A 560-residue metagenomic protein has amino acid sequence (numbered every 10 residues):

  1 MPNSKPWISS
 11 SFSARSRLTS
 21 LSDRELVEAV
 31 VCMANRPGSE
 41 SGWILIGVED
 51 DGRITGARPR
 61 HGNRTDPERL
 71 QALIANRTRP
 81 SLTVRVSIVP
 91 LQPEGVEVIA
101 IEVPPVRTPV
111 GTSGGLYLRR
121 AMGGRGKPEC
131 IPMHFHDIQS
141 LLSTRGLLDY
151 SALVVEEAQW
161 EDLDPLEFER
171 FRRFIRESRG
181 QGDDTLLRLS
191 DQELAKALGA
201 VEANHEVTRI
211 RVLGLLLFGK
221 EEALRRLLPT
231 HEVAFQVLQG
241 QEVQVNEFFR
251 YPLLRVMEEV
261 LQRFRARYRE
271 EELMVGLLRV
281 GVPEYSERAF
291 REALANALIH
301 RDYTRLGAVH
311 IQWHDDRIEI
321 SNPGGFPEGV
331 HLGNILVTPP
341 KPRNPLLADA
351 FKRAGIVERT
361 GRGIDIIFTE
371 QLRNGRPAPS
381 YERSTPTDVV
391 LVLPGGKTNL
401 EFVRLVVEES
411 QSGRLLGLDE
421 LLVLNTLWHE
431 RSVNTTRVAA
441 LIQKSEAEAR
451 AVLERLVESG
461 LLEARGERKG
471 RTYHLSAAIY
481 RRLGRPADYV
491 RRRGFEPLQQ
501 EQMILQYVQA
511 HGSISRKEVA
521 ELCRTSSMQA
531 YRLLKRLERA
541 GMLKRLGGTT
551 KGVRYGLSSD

Functional and structural regions predicted by a protein language model:
M1-E287, R291-V407, N425-W428, N434-E463 (+2 more regions): Conserved N-terminal catalytic/coupling substructures associated with nucleotide/phosphate chemistry
P93-E94, P386, E467-K469, G548-T550: Short strand-connecting beta-turns/loops that link adjacent beta-strands
I311, V390, K469-S476, T549-S558: Minor-groove-contacting beta-hairpin "wing" of winged helix-turn-helix DNA-binding domains
P386-D388, L393-T398, K469-T472, I479 (+1 more regions): AAA+ P-loop ATPase central domain
L400-L422, A477-Y507: Short alpha-helical segments that sit at the start of domains
G413-T436, A440, P497-I514, E521: Short amphipathic alpha-helical interface segments
V457-E467, E538-G548: A short, conserved structural fragment
S515-R516, S527-L537, L543-R545, K551-G552: Bacterial C-terminal helix-turn-helix
